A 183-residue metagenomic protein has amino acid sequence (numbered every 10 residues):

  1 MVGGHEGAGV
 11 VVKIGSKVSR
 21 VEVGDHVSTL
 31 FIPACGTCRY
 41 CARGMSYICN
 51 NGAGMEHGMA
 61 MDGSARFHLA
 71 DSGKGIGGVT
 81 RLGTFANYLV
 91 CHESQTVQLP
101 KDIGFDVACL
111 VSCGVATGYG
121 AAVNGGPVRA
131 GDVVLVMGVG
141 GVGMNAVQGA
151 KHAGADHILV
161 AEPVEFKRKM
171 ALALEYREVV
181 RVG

Functional and structural regions predicted by a protein language model:
M1-A42, Y47, M55, M59 (+1 more regions): Glycine-rich beta-strand-centered segment in the early N-terminal region that forms part of a ligand/cofactor-binding
G3, C91, S112-C113: Conserved SAM-binding loop and adjacent beta-strand
A8, V12, E93, A116-Y119 (+2 more regions): Predominant activation on well-ordered alpha-helical scaffold segments within soluble catalytic domains
S16, P33, S94, C113-A116: Alpha-helix/helix-capping structural signal
F31-S94: Cysteine-cluster motifs in flexible loop/terminal segments that predominantly coordinate metals
A70-F85, K101-N124, V136-N145: A glycine-rich, Thr/Ser-enriched phosphate-binding loop motif common to dinucleotide/cofactor-binding enzymes
A130-V139, M144, G149-G183: Adenosine-nucleotide cofactor-binding segment
